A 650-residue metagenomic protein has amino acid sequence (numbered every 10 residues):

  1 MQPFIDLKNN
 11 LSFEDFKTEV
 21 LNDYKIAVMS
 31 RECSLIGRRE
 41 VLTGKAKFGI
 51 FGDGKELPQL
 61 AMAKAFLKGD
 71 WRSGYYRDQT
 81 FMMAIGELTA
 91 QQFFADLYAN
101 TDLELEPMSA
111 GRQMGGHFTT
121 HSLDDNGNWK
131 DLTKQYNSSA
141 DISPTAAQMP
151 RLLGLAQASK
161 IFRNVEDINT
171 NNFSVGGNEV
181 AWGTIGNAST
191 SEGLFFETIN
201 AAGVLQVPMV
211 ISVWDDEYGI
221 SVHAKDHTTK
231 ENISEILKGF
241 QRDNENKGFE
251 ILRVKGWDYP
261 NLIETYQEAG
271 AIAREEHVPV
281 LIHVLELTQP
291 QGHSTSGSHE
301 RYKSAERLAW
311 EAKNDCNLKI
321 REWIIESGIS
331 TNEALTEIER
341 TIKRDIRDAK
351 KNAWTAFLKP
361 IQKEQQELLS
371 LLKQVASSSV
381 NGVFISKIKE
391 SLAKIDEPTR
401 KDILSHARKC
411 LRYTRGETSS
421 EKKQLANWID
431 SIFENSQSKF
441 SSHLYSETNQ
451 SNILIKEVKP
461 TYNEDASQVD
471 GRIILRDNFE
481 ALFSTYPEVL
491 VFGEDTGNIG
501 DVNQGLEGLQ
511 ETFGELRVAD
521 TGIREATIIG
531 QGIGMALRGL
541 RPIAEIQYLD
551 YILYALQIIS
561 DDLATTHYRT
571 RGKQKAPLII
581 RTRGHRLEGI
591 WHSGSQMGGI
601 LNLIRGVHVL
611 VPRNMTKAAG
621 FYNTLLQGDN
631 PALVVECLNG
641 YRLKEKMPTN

Functional and structural regions predicted by a protein language model:
M1-P58, K64-A65, P290-F513: Conserved acidic/glycine
E32-S212, E217-G219, H223-Q241, I590-H592 (+1 more regions): Cofactor-binding active-site loop characterized by glycine-rich and histidine/acidic residues
V41, F48-K55, Y75-R77, A110-G111 (+7 more regions): Active-site nucleophile and cofactor-binding loops and adjacent substrate-binding regions of central metabolic enzymes
Y76-F81, I185-S191, V213-G219, K255-P260 (+7 more regions): Acidic, glycine-rich active-site loops and adjacent beta-strand->loop/helix elements that engage anionic groups
A99-M108, V204-S212, R517-D520, L563-R583 (+1 more regions): A glycine-rich helix N-cap at a beta->alpha junction
S138-I361, N602-N650: Glycine-rich ThDP/TPP pyrophosphate-binding loop and its adjacent helix/strand module within ThDP-dependent enzymes
D258-H283, T331-A334, F384-S391, Q547 (+4 more regions): Phosphate/diphosphate-binding loops
K459-R571, S593, N602, V609-L610: Glycine- and small hydrophobic-enriched segments that form the cores of compact globular domains
